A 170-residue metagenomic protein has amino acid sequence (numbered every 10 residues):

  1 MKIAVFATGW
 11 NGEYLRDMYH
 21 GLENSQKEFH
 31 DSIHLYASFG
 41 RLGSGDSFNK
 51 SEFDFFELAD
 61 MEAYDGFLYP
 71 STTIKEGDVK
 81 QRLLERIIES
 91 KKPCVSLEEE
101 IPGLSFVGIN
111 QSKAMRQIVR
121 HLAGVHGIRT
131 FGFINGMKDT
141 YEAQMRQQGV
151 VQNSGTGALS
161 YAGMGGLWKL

Functional and structural regions predicted by a protein language model:
M1-D46, K50-L170: Bacterial carbohydrate/catabolite-sensing allosteric modules
